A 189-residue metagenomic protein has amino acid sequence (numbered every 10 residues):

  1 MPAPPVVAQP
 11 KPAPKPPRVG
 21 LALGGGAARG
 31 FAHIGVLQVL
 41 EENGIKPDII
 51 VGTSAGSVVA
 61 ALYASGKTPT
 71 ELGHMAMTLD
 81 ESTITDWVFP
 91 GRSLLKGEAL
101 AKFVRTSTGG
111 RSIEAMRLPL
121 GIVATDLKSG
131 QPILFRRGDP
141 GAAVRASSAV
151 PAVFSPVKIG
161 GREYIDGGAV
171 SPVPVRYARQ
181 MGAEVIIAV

Functional and structural regions predicted by a protein language model:
M1-V51, A61-V189: Patatin-like phospholipase
G52, G56: Gly/Ala-rich beta-loop-alpha elbow adjacent to hydrolase catalytic centers
